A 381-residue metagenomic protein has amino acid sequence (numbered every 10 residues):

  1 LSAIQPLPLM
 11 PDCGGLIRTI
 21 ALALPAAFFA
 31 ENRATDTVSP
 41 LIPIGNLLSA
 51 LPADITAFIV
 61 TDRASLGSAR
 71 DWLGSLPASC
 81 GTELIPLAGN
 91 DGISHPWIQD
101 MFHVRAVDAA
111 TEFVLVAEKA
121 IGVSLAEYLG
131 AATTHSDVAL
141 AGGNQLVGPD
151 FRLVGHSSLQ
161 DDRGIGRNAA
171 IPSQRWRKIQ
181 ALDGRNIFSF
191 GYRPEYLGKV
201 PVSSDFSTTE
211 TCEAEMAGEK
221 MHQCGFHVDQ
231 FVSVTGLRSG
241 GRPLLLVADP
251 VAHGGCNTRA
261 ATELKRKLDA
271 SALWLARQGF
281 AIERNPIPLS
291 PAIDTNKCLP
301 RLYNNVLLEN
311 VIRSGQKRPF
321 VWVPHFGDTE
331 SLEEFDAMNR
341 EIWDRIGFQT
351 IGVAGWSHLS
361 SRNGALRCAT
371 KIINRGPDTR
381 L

Functional and structural regions predicted by a protein language model:
L1-L381: Histidine/cysteine-enriched polar flanking segments
